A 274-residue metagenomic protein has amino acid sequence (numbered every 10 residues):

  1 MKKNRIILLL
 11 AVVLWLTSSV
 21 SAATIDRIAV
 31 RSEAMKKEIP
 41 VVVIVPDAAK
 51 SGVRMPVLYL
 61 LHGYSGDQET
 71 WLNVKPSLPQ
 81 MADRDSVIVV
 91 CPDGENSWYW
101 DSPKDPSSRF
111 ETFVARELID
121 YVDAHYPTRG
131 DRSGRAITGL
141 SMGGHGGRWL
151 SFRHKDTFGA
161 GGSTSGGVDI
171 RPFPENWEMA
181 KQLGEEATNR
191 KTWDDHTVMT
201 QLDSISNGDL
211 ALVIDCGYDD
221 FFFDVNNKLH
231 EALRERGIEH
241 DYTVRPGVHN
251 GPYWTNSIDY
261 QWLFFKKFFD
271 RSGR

Functional and structural regions predicted by a protein language model:
M1-L8: Bacterial N-terminal signal peptides that target proteins for export
L8-T17: Bacterial N-terminal signal peptides
A22-R274: Non-catalytic cap/lid and distal C-terminal segments of serine-dependent acyl enzymes
